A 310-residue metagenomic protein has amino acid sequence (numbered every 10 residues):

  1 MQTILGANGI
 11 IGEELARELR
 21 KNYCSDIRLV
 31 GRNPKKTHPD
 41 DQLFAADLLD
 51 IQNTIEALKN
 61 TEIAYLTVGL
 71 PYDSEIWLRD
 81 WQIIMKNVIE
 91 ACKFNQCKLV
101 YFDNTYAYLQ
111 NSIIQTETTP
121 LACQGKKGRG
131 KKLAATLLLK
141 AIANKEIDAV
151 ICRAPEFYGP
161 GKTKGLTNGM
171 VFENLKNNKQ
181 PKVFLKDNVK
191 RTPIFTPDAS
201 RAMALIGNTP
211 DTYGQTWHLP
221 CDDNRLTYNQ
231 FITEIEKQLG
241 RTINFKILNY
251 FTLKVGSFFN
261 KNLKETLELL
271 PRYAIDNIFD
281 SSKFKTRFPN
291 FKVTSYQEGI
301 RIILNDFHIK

Functional and structural regions predicted by a protein language model:
Q2, A202-T266, S281, K292-Y296 (+1 more regions): Mid/C-terminal beta-alpha module of Rossmann-like enzyme folds, strongest in SDR-family dehydrogenases/epimerases
Q2-N22: N-terminal Rossmann NAD(P)H-binding glycine-rich loop of SDR-like oxidoreductase domains
L5, V30, T67-V68, Y101-N104 (+1 more regions): SDR active-site strand-loop-helix element
K35-N95: NAD(P)H-binding glycine-rich loop region in Rossmannoid oxidoreductase-like domains and their noncatalytic homologs
K86-K131: Conserved Rossmann-fold NAD(P)-dependent oxidoreductase catalytic core, especially the SDR/UDP-sugar
N104, T136-G161: Conserved beta-loop-beta element that borders a ligand/cofactor-binding pocket
P155-G165, L185-P197, C221-D223: Glycine-rich "substrate-gating" loop/helix at the edge of Rossmann-like oxidoreductase active sites
E173-I194, I206, Y213: A conserved pocket-lining segment of Rossmann-fold NAD(P)-dependent short-chain dehydrogenase/reductase
